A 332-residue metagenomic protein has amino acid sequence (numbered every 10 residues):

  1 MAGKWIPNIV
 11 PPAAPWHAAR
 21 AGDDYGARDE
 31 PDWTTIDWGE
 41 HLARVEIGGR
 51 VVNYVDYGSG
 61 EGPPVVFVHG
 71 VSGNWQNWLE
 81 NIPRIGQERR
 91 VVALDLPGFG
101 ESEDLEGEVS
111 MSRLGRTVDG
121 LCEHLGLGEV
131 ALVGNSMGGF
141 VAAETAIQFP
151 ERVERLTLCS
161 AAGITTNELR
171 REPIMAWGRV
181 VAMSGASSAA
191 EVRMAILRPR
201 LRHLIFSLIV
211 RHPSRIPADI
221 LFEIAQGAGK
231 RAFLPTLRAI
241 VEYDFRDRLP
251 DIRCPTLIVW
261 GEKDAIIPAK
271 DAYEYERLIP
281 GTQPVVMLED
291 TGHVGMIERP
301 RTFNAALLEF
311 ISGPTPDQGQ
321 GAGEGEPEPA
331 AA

Functional and structural regions predicted by a protein language model:
R50-E101: Conserved HGGG/HGGXW glycine-rich cap/lid loop of the alpha/beta-hydrolase fold
R113-V130: Conserved acidic catalytic loop of the alpha/beta-hydrolase fold
I147, E154-S188: Flexible "cap/lid" loop of the alpha/beta hydrolase fold
L169, E191-P250: Conserved alpha/beta-hydrolase catalytic His-Asp/Glu region
I252, I258-W260, D264: Short beta-strand/loop motif that positions the catalytic acidic residue of the alpha/beta-hydrolase fold
A265-D271: Conserved alpha/beta-hydrolase "acid-adjacent" motif
E276-H293: Catalytic histidine neighborhood in serine/cysteine hydrolases with alpha/beta-hydrolase-type architecture
T291-N304: Catalytic histidine-centered segment of alpha/beta-hydrolase-like enzymes
